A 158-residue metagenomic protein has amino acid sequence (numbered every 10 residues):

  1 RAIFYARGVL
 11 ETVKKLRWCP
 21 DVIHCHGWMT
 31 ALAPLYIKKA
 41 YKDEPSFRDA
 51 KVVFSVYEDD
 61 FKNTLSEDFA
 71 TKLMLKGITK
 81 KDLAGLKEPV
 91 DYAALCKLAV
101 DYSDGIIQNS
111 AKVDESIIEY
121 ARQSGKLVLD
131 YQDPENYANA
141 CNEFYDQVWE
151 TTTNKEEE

Functional and structural regions predicted by a protein language model:
R1-E158: Catalytic cores of nucleotide-sugar-dependent glycosyltransferases that transfer UDP/GDP/TDP-activated
